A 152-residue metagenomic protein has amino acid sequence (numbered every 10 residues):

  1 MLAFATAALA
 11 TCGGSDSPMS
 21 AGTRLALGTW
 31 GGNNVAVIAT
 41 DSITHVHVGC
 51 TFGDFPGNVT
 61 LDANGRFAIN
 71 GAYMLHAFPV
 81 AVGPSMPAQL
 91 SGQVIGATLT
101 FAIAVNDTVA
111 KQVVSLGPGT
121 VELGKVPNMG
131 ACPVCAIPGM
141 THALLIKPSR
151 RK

Functional and structural regions predicted by a protein language model:
T6-L25: Bacterial Sec-dependent N-terminal signal peptides
A10, V48, G130-V134: Extracellular secreted precursors and ectodomains with disulfide-bonded cysteine-rich loops/domains
S15, G53, N70, C135-P138: General secretory precursor processing signal
S20-V37, I103, P127-R151: Tryptophan-anchored aromatic micro-motifs
N33-L75: N-terminal glycine/threonine-rich, aromatic-flanked beta-hairpin/loop signature
I69-S91: An anionic, turn-rich surface loop/hairpin at beta-sheet edges that serves as a generic interaction/coordination patch
S85-A131: Surface-exposed, polar helix/loop patches in the mature regions of secreted/periplasmic/lumenal proteins that form
